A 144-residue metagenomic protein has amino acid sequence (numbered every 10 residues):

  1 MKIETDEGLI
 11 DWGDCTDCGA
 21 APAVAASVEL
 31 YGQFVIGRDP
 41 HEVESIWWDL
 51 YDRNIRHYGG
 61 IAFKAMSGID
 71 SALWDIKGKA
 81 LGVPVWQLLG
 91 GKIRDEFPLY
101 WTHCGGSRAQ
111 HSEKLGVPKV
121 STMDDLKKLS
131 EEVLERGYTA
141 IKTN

Functional and structural regions predicted by a protein language model:
E4-L81: Metal- or metallocofactor-binding catalytic centers and their adjacent structured scaffolds across diverse enzyme
L9, L30, L50, L73 (+6 more regions): Generic detector of leucine side chains in alpha-helical contexts
S27, E42, I46, A65 (+4 more regions): General structural feature for long, well-ordered alpha-helical segments within catalytic domains of soluble enzymes
D70-H111: Glycine-rich, aromatic-flanked loop segments that form ligand/cofactor-binding clefts across common enzyme folds
E96, Y100-N144: Metal-dependent enolase-superfamily TIM-barrel catalytic cores that perform enediolate-based chemistry
